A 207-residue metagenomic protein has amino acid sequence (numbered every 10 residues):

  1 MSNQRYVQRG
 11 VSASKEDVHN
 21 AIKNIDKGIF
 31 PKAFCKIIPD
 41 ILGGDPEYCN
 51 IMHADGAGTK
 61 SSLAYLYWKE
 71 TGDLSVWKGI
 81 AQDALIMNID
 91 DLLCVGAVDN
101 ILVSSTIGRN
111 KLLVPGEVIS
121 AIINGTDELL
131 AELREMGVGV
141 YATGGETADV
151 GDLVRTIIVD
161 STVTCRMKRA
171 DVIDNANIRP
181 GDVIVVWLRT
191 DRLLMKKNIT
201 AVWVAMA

Functional and structural regions predicted by a protein language model:
M1-A207: Helix-biased detector of long, well-ordered alpha-helical tracts
